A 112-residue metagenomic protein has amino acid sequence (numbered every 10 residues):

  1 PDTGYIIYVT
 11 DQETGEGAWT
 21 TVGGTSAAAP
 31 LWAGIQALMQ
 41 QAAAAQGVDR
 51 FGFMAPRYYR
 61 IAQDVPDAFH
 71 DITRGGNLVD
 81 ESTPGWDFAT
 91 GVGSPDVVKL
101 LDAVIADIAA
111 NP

Functional and structural regions predicted by a protein language model:
P1-P112: Extracellular protease catalytic domains of secreted zymogens
